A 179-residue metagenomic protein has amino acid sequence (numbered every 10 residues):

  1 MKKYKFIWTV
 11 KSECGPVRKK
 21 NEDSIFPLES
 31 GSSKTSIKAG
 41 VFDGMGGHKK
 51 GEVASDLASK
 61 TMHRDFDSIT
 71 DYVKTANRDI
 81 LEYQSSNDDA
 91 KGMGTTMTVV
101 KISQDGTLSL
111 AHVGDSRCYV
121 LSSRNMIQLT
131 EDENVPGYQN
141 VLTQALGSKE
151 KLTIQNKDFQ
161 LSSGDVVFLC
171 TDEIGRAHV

Functional and structural regions predicted by a protein language model:
M1-R176: PP2C/PPM-type serine/threonine phosphatase catalytic domain
